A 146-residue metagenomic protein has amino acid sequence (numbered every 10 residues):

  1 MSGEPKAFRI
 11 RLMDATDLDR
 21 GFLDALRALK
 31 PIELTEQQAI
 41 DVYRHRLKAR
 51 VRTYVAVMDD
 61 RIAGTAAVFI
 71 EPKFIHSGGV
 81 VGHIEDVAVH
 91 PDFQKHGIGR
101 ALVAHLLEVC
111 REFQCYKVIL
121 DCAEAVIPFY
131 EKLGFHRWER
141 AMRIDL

Functional and structural regions predicted by a protein language model:
S2-Q38: Short amphipathic alpha-helix that is part of the acyltransferase structural core
F8, R61-T65, G82: Glycine-rich phosphate/pyrophosphate-binding loop shared by adenosine-nucleotide-utilizing enzymes
E33-T53, K73: Active-site rim helix/loop that mediates acceptor-substrate recognition in acyltransferases
V55, R61-I70, A88: Conserved beta-strand in the GNAT
P72-I84, Q94, W138: A conserved beta-turn-beta hairpin within the catalytic core of GNAT-like acetyltransferases that forms part
V89, K95-E108: Conserved acetyl-CoA-binding loop-helix of GNAT-fold acetyltransferases
C110-C122: Conserved GNAT acetyl-CoA-binding A-motif
I119-P128, R143-L146: Conserved beta-strand-loop-alpha-helix junction that forms the acyl-donor binding cleft
